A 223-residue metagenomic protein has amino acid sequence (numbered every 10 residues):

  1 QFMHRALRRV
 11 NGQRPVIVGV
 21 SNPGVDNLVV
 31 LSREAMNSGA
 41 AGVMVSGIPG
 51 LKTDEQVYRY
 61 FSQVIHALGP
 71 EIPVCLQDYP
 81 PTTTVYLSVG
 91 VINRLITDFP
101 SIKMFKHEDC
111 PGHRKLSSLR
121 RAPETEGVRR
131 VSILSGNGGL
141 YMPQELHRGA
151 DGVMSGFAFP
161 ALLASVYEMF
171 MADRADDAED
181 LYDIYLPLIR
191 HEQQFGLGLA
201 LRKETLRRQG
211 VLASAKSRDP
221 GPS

Functional and structural regions predicted by a protein language model:
Q1-T84, P222: Active-site beta->alpha loop and helix N-cap motifs at the rims of alpha/beta catalytic domains
M3, L28, F61, L116 (+3 more regions): A general structural signal for well-ordered alpha-helical segments in protein cores
A6, A35, V64, F105 (+3 more regions): Conserved, mostly hydrophobic/aromatic
G69-I72, Y79-F195: Catalytic alpha/beta core domains of metabolic enzymes, predominantly
Q193-S223: C-terminal extensions of enzymes
